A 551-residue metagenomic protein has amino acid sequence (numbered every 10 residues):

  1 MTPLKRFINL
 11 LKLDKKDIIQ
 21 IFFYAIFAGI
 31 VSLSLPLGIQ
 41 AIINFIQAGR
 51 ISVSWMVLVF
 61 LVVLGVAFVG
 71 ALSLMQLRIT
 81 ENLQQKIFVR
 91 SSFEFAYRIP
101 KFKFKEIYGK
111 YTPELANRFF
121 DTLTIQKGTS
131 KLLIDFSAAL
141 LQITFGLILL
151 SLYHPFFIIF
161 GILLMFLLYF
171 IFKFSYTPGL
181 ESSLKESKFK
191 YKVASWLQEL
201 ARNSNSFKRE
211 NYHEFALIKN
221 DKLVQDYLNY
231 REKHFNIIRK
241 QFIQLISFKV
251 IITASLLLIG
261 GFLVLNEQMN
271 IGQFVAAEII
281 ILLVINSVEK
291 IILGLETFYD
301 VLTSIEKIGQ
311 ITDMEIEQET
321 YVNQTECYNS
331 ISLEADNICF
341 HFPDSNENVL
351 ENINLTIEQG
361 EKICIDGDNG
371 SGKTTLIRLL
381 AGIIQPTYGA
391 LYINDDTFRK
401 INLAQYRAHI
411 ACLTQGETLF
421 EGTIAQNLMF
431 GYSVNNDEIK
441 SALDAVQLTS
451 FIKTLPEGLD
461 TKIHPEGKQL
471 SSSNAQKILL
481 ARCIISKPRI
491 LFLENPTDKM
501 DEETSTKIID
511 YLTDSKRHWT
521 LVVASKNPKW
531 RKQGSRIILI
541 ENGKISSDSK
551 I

Functional and structural regions predicted by a protein language model:
M1-L35, A48, S52-L58, Q76 (+10 more regions): Membrane-integrated ABC transporters
K12-K15, F104-K105, N117-T129, L133 (+8 more regions): An intracellular "coupling" helix at the cytosolic face of ABC transporter transmembrane type-1 domains
D17, A25-I26, L58-S73, I134-K185 (+2 more regions): Transmembrane helices of ABC transporter permease
I39, P100-F145: Juxtamembrane loop-to-helix connectors within ABC transporter transmembrane domains
F189, R209-Y212, L283-D313: Cytosolic ends of transmembrane helices, especially the final helix of ABC transmembrane type-1 domains
A381: Helix-to-loop junction immediately C-terminal to a conserved catalytic motif
A425-P465, I509-D510: ABC ATPase nucleotide-binding domain helical subdomain, centered on the C-loop/LSGGQ "ABC signature"
